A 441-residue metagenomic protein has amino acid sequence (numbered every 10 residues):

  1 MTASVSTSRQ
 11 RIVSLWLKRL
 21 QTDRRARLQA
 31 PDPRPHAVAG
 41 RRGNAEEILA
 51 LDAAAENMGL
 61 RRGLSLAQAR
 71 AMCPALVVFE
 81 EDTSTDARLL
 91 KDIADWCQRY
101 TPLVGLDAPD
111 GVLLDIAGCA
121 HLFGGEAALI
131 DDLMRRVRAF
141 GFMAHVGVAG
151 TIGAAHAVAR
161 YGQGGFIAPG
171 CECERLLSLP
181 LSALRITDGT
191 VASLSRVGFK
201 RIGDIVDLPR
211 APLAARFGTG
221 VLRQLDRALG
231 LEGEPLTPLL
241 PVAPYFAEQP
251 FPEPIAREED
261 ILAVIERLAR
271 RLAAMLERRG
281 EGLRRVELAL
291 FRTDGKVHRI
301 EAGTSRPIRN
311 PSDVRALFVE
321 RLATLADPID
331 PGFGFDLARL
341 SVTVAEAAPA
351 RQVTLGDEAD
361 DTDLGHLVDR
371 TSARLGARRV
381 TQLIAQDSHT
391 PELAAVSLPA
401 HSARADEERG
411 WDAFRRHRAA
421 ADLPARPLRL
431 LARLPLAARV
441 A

Functional and structural regions predicted by a protein language model:
M1-L113, G118-A120, A127-A128, D132-R135 (+3 more regions): Residues that scaffold, gate, or flank divalent-cation-dependent active/transport sites
S14, A75-L76, V191, S195-F335 (+2 more regions): DNA-contacting surface of Y-family translesion DNA polymerases
M58-L60, E172-D207: Amphipathic, charged-and-aliphatic alpha-helical interface segments that function as noncatalytic docking
D86-L89, G125-L129, V221, R257 (+5 more regions): Hydrophobic (often cysteine-bearing) scaffold residues that line and stabilize catalytic clefts of nucleotide/cofactor
L106-A108, G170, L239-A243: Flexible hinge/switch segments at interdomain interfaces of large molecular machines
P109-L114, I152-A155, G189, L208 (+1 more regions): Short, conserved phosphate-binding/catalytic loop or strand-edge motifs used in phosphoryl-/nucleotidyl-transfer
G125-C173, S178, G303, V314-P328 (+2 more regions): Hydrophobic alpha-helical positions that pack around
